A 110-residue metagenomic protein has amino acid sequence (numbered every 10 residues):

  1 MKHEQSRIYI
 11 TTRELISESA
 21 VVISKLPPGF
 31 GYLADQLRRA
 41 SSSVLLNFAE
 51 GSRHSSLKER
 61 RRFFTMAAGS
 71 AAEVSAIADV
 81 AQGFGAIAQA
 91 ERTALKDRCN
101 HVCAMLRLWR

Functional and structural regions predicted by a protein language model:
M1-R110: Amphipathic alpha-helical assembly/interaction segments
